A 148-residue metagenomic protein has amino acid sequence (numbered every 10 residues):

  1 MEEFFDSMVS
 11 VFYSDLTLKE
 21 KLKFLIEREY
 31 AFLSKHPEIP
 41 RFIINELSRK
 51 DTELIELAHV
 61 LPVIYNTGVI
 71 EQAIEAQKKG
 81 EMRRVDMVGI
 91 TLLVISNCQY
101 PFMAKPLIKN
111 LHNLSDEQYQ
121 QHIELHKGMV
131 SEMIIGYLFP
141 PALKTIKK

Functional and structural regions predicted by a protein language model:
E2, D6, K35, T52-K78 (+3 more regions): Amphipathic alpha-helical packing segments from all-alpha helical-bundle domains
E3, S7-S14, N97, P101: Solvent-exposed, amphipathic alpha-helical segments
V9, Y13-L16, N45, T52 (+3 more regions): Short, flexible helix-adjacent loops and helix caps
V9-R41, V88-V94, K127: Hydrophobic alpha-helical connector segments
E20, L57-L61, K78-I95, I146-K148: All-alpha amphipathic helical-bundle segments outside canonical DNA-binding/catalytic cores that form hydrophobic
A31, R41, N45, L92-Y100 (+1 more regions): Generic alpha-helical structural context detector
S34-E56, A104-N113: Amphipathic alpha-helical segments used for helix-helix packing
T67-R83, N97-K148: C-terminal peripheral helix-coil segments that are non-catalytic and often amphipathic
